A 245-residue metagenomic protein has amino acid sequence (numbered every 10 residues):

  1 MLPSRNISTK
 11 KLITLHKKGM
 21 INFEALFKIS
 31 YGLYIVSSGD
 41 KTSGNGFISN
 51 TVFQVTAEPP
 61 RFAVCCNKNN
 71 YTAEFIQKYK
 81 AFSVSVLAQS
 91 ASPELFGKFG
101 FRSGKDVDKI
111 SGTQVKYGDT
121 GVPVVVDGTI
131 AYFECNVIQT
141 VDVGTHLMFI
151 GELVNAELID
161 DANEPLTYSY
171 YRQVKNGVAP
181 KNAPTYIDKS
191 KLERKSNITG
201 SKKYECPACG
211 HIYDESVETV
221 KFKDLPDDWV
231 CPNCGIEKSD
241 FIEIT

Functional and structural regions predicted by a protein language model:
L2-S201: Basic, polyanion-binding surface patches
R102, G177, P232-G235, S239: Alpha-helix boundary/capping detector
L192, K202-P207, E215: Acidic, low-complexity/disordered tracts enriched in E/D and polar residues
S201, E243-T245: Short, intrinsically disordered terminal segments enriched in charged and Pro/Gly residues
C206-C209, C231-C234: Short cysteine-rich clusters marking metal-coordination/redox-active sites
I212: Detector for the N-terminal beta1/A-loop initiation region of ABC nucleotide-binding domains
E215-S216, S239-E243: Short, non-ligating residues that shape and space the ligands of small metal-coordination modules and catalytic
E218-W229: Short linker/helix segments within small regulatory modules
